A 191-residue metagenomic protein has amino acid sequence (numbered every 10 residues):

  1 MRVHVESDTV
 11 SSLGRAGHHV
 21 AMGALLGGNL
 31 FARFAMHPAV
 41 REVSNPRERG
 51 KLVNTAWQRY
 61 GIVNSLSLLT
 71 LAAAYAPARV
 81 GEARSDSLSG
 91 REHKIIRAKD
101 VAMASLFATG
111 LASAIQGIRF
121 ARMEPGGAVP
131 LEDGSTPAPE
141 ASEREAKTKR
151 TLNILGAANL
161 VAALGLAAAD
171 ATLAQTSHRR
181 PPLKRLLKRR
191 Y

Functional and structural regions predicted by a protein language model:
M1-Y191: Short amphipathic, positively biased membrane-proximal segments that drive organelle/inner-membrane targeting
